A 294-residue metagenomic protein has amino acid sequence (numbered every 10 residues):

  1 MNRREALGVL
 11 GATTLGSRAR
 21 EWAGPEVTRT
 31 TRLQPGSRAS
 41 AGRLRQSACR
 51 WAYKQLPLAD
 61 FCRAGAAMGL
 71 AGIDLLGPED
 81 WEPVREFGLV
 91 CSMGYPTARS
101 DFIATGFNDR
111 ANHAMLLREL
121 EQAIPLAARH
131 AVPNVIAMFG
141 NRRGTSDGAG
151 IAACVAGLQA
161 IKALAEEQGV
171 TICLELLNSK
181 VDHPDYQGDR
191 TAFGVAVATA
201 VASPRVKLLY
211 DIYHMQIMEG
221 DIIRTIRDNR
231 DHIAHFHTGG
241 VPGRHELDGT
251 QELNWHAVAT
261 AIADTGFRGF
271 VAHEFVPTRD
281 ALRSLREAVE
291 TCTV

Functional and structural regions predicted by a protein language model:
N2-A66, A131-P133, G188-Y210, H214-V294: Histidine-acidic metal/acid-base catalytic patches
L10-G11, G16, R38-S40, G106-K207 (+1 more regions): Active-site acidic/histidine proton-transfer and metal-coordination neighborhood in alpha/beta enzyme cores
A52-K54, G77-E79, T97-R99, N141-R143 (+4 more regions): Active-site-proximal loop/turn and secondary-structure-junction residues that shape catalytic pockets, frequently
F61-D80: Catalytic domains of carbohydrate-active enzymes, especially glycoside hydrolases
A66, R85, A128, E166 (+1 more regions): Anion (oxyanion) recognition and catalysis
E82-Y95: Short acidic, glycine/proline-enriched helix-loop-strand junctions
